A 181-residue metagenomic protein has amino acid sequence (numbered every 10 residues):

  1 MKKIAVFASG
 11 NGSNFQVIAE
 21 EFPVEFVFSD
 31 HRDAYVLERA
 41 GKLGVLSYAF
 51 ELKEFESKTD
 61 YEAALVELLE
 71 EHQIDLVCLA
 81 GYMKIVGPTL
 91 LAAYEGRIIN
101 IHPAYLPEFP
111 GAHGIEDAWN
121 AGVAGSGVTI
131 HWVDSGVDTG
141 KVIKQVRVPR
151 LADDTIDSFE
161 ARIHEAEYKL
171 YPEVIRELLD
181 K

Functional and structural regions predicted by a protein language model:
K2-E38: N-terminal beta1-alpha1 ligand-phosphate binding loop
E21, D30, M83-K181: Donor/substrate-binding cores of folate-linked one-carbon enzymes
P23-A64: Short, surface-exposed acidic-centric catalytic microdomains
E25, D75, G96: Conserved acidic residues
S29-D30, K58, H72-P88: N-terminal glycine-rich "phosphate-gripper" loop used for MgATP/nucleotide binding and carboxylate activation
S47-Y48, L76, I98, G125: Hydrophobic beta-strand scaffold residues
A63-H72: Short, well-structured alpha-helical segments in soluble
